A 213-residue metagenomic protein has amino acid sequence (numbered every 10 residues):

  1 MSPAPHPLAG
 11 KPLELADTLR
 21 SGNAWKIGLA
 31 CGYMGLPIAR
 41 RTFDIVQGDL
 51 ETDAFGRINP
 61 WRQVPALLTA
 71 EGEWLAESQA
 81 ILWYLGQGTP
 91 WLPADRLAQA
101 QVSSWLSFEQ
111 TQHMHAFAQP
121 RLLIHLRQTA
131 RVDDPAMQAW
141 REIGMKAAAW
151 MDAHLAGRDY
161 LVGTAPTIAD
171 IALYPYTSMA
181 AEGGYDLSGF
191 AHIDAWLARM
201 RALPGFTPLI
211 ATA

Functional and structural regions predicted by a protein language model:
M1-A136: GST-like domain detector, emphasizing the conserved glutathione-binding G-site in the N-terminal thioredoxin-like
S2-L8, L106-A202: GST-like fold's C-terminal all-alpha helical module
T42-F43, R96-L97, T167, H192 (+1 more regions): Proline- and acidic/polar-enriched loop/turn elements at helix boundaries
W61, G88, G157-R158, L203: Structured helix-beta-strand junction loops
P65-L68, L161, T207: Short beta-strand(s) of the beta-wing in winged-helix/HTH DNA-binding folds
G86, Y176-T177, I210: Active-site-flanking alpha-helical
A202, F206-L209: Charged phosphate-binding loop/patch that engages nucleotide di/tri-phosphates or the phosphate backbone of nucleic
